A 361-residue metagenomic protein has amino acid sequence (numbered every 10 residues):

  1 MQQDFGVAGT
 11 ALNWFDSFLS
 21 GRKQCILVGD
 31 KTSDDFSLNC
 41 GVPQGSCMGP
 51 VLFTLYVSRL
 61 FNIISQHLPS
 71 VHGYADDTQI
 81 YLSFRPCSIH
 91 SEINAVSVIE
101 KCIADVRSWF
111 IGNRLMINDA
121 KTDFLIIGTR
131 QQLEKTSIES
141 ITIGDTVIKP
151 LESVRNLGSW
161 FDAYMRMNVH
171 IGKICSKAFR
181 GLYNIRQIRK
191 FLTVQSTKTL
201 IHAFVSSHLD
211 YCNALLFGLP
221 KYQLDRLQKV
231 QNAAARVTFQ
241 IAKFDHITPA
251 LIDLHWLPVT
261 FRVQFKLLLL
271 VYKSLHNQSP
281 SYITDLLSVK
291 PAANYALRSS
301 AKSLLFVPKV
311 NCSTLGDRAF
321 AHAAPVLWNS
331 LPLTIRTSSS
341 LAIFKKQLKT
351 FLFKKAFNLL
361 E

Functional and structural regions predicted by a protein language model:
M1-E361: Hydrophobic/basic alpha-helical segments
